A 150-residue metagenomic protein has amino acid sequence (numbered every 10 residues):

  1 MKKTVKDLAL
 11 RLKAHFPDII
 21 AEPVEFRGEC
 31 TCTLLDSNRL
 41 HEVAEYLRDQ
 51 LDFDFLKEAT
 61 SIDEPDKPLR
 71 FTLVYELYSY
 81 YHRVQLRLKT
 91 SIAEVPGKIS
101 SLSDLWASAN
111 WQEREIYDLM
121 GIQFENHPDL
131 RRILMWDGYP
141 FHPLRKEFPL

Functional and structural regions predicted by a protein language model:
M1-L150: Terminal low-complexity/charged segments
